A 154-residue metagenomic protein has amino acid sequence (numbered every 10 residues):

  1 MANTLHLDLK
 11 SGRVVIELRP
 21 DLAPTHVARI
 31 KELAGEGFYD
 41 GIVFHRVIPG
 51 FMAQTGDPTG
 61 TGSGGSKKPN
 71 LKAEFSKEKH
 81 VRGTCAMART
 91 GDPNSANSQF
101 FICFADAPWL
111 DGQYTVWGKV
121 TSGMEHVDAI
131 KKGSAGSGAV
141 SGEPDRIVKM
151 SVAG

Functional and structural regions predicted by a protein language model:
M1-G154: Cyclophilin-like peptidyl-prolyl cis-trans isomerases
